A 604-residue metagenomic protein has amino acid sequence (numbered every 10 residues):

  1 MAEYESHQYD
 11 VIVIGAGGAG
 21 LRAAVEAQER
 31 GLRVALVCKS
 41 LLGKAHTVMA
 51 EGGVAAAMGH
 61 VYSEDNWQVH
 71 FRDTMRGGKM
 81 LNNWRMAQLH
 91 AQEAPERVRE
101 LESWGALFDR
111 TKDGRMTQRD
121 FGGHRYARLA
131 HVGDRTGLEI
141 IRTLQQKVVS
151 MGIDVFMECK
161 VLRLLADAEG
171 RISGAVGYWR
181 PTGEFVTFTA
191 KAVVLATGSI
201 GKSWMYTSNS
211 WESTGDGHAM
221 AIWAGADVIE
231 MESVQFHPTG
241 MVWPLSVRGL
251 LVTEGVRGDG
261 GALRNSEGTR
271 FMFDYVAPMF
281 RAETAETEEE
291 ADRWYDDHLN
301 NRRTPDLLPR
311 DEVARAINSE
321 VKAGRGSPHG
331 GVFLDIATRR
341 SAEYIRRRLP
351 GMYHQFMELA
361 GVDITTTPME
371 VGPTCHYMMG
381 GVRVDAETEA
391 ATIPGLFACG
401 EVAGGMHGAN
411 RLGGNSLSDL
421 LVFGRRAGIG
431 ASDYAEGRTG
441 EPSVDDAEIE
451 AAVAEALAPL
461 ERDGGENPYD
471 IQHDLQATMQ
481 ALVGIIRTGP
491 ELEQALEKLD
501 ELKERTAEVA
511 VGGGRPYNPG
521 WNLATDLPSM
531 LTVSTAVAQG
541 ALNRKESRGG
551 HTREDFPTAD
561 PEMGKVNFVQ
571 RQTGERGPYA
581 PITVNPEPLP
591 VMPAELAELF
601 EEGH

Functional and structural regions predicted by a protein language model:
A2, H7-Y9, G18, E26 (+15 more regions): Glycine- and aromatic-enriched mobile tails/lids
S6-Y9, T182-A192, T392-I393: Core beta-strand elements of the Rossmann-like FAD/NAD(P) dinucleotide-binding domain in flavoenzyme oxidoreductases
G17-G18, L41, R135, S199-G201: Residue-level detector of alpha-helix initiation sites
L32-C38, E230: Short beta-strand "acidic-cap" motif of Rossmann-like dinucleotide-binding folds
L42, D227-E358, G430-E436, Q472: An anion/pyrophosphate-binding glycine-rich loop and adjacent beta-alpha core in soluble alpha-beta enzymes
A56-H90: Glycine-rich active-site loop/strand segments that organize a redox cofactor
R97-E184, A196, H237-P244, G249 (+1 more regions): Conserved redox-cofactor binding core of oxidoreductases
A192-L250, A282, N410-G430: Glycine-rich loop(s) and the adjacent beta-strand/alpha-helix scaffold that form part
